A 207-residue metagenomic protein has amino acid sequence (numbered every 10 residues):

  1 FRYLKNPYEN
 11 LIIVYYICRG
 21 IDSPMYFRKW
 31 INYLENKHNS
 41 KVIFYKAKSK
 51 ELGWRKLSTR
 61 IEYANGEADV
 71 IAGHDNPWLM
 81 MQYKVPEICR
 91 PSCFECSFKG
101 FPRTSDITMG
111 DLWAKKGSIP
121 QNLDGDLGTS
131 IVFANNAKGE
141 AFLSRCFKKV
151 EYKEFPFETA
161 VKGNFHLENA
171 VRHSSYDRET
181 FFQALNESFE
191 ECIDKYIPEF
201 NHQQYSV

Functional and structural regions predicted by a protein language model:
F1, G20-S23, E51-L52: Gly/Ser/Thr-rich loops at beta-strand to alpha-helix junctions that form or flank small-molecule/cofactor-binding
R2-Y3, R28-Y33: Short, aromatic/basic amphipathic alpha-helical patches
Y3-Y16: A short alpha->loop->secondary-structure connector
V14-I17, K46-K48: Short beta-strand segments
Y15, R19, M81-K84: Conserved aromatic-histidine-acidic binding/catalytic patches
G20-W30, I119: Short, charged, surface-exposed secondary-structure boundary motifs
Y33-N39: Basic phosphate/pyrophosphate-binding loop/patch that engages nucleotide-derived ligands
S40-V207: Long, compositionally biased charged/polar accessory segments in the mid-to-C-terminal portions of proteins
